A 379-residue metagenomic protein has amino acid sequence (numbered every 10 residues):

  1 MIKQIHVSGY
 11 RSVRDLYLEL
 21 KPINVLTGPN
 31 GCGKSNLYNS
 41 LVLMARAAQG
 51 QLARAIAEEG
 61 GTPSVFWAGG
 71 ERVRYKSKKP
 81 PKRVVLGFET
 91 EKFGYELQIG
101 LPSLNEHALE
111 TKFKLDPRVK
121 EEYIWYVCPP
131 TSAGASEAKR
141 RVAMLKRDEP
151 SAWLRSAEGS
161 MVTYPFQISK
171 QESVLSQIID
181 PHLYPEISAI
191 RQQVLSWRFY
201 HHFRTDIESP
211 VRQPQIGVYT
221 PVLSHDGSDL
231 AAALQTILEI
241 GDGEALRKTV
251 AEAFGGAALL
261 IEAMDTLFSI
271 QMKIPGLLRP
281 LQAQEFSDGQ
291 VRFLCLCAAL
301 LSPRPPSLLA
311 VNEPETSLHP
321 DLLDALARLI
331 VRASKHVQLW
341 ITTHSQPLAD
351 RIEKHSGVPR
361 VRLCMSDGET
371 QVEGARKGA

Functional and structural regions predicted by a protein language model:
M1, D324-A379: C-terminal lobe/lid and adjacent interdomain/linker elements of RecA-like ASCE P-loop ATPase modules
M1-R14: N-terminal pre-Walker A segment at the start of P-loop NTPase domains
V13, T90-G94, F254, P275-L278: Glycine-centered tight beta-turn/hairpin loop motif at sheet-sheet or coil-to-beta transitions
D15-K21, L301-R304: Phosphate-binding P-loop
P22-P63, H225-D226, F293-C297, P347-D350: Phosphate-binding glycine-rich loops of NTP-binding sites
N39-A108: Conserved P-loop NTP-binding catalytic core
E91-E244, K248: Electropositive, glycine-dotted interaction segments that contact anionic polymers or phosphate-rich ligands
D229, Q235, E239, K248-G255 (+2 more regions): Conserved ABC ATPase signature
